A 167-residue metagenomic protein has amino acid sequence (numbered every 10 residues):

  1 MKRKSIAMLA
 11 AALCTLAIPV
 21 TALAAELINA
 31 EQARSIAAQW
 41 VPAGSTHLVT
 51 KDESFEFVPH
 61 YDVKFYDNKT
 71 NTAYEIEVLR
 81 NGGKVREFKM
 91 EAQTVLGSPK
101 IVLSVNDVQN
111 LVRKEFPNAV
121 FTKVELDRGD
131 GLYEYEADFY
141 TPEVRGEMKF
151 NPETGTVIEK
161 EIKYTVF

Functional and structural regions predicted by a protein language model:
M1-F167: Long, terminal "pre-/pro-" and other extracytoplasmic accessory regions that lie outside the mature folded/catalytic
